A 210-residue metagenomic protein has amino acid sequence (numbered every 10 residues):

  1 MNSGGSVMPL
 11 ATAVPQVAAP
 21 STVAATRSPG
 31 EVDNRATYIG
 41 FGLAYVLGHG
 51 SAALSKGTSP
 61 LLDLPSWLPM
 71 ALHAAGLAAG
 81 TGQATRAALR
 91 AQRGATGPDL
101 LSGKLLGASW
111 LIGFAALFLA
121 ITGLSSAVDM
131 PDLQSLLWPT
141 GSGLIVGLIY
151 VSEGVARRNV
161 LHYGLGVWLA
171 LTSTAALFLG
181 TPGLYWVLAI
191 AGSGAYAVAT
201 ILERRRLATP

Functional and structural regions predicted by a protein language model:
M1-E31: Short, Lys/Arg-rich, polar N-terminal cytosolic tail immediately upstream of the first transmembrane signal-anchor
Y38-L119: Selected alpha-helical membrane-embedding segments in polytopic membrane proteins
H49-A53, L148-S152, S173-F178, T200: Alpha-helical transmembrane segments of multipass membrane proteins
A52-M70, T122-W138, L177-V187: Membrane interfacial helix motifs at helix-loop boundaries and amphipathic/re-entrant anchors
A74-G80, G141-I149, G192-E203: Alpha-helical transmembrane segments and their membrane-interface exit regions
G82-G103, G147-A156, A199-L207: C-terminal ends of transmembrane helices
I112-H162: Membrane-proximal helix-loop-helix units in multi-pass membrane proteins
A156-P210: Terminal transmembrane helical module of multi-pass membrane proteins
